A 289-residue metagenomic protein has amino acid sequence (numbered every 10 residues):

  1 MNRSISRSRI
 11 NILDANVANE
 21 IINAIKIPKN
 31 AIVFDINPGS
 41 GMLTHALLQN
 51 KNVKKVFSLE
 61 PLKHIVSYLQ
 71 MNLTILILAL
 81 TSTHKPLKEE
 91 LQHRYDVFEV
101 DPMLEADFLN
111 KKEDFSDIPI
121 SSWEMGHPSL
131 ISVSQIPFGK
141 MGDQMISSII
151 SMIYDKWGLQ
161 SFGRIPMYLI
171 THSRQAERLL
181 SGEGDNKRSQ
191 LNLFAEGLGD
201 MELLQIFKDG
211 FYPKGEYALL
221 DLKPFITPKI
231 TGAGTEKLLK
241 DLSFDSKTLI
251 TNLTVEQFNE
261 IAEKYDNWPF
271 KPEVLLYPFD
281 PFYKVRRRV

Functional and structural regions predicted by a protein language model:
M1-T231, E260, K264-Y265, P269-R288: Catalytic cores of RNA-modifying enzymes
L220, T251-L253: A generic structural motif
G232-K247: Long, well-ordered amphipathic alpha-helical subdomains in the mid-to-C-terminal portions of large enzyme subunits
F244, L253-V255: Catalytic core of IPPT-family isopentenyl/dimethylallyl transferases that prenylate adenosine-containing substrates
